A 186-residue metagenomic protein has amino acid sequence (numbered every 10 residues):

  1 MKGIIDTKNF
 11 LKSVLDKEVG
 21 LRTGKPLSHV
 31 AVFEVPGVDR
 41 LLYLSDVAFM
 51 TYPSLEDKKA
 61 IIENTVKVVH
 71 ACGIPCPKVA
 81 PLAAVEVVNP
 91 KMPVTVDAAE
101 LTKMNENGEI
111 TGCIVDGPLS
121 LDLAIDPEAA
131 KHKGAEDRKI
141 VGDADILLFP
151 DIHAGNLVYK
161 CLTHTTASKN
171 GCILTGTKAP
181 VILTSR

Functional and structural regions predicted by a protein language model:
M1-I140, D145-F149, A154-R186: Anion-binding alpha/beta catalytic cores of soluble intermediary-metabolism enzymes, centered on
